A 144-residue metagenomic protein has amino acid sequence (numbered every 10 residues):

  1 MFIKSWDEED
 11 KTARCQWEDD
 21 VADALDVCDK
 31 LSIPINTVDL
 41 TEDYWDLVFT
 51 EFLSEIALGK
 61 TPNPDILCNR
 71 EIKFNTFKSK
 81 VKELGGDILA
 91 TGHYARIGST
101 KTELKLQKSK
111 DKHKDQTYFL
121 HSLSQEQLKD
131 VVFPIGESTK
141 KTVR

Functional and structural regions predicted by a protein language model:
M1-H121, E137-V143: ATP-dependent adenylation/nucleotidyltransferase module used to activate substrates
H121-V131: Acidic/polar active-site rim loop that often engages polyanionic ligands
D130-S138: Short, well-ordered beta-strand elements within core beta-sheets of diverse protein domains
V131, V143-R144: A short secondary-structure junction signal
